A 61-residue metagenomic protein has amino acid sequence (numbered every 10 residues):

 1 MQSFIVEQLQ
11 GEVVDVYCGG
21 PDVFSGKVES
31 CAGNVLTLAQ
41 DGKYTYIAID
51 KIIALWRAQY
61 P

Functional and structural regions predicted by a protein language model:
M1-P61: Conserved RNA-binding domains used in RNP assembly and mRNA/RNA metabolism
